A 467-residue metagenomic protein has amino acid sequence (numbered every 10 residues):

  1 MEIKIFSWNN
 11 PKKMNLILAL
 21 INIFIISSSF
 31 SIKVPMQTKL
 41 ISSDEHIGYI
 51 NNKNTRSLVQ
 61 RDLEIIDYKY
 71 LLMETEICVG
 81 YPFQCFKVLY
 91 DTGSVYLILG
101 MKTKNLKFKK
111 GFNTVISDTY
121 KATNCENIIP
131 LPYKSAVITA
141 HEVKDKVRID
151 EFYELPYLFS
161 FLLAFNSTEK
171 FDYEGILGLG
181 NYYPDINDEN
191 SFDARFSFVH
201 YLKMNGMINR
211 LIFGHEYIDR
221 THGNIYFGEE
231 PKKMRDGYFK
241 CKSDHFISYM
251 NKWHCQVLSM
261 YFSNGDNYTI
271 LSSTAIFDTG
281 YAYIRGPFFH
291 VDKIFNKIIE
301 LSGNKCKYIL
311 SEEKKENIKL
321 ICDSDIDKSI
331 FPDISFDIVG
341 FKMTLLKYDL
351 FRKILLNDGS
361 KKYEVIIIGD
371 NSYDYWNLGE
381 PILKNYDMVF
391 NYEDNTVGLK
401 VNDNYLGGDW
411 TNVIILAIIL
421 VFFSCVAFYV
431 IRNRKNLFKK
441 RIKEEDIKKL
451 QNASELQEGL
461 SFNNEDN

Functional and structural regions predicted by a protein language model:
M1-P11: N-terminal secretory signal peptides that target proteins for export/translocation
K12-S31: Cleavable N-terminal signal peptides of Sec/SRP-targeted secreted and luminal proteins
S29-H46, S160-S167, D219, F227 (+4 more regions): Aspartic protease catalytic domain
F30-K69, R148-T269, N357-D370: Aspartyl protease catalytic domain
D67-F165, E169-D172, N304-K305, I309-I318: Signature of the N-terminal lobe/flap region of pepsin-like aspartyl proteases
E76-V79, V143-F152, M260-S263, F331-G340 (+1 more regions): Short conserved beta-strand and strand-loop elements enriched in small hydrophobics with frequent Asp/Gly
V79, K87-D91, L97-L99, I176-L177 (+4 more regions): Short hydrophobic beta-strand that contains or immediately precedes a catalytic carboxylate
P231, S273-L310, E316-I318: Extracytoplasmic, non-cytosolic globular domains
